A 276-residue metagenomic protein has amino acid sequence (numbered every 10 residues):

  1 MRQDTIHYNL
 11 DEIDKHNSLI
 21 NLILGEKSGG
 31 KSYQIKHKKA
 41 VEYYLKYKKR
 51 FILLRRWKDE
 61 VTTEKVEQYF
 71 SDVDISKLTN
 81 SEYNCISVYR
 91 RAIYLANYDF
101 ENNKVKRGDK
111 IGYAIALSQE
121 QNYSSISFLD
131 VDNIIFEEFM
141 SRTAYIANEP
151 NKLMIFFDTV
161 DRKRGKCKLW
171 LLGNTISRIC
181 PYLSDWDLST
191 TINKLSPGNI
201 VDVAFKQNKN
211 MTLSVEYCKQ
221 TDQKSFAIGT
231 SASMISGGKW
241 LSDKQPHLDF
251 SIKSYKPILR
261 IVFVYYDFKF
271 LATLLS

Functional and structural regions predicted by a protein language model:
M1-S276: Phosphate/NTP-binding elements of NTP-utilizing enzymes
